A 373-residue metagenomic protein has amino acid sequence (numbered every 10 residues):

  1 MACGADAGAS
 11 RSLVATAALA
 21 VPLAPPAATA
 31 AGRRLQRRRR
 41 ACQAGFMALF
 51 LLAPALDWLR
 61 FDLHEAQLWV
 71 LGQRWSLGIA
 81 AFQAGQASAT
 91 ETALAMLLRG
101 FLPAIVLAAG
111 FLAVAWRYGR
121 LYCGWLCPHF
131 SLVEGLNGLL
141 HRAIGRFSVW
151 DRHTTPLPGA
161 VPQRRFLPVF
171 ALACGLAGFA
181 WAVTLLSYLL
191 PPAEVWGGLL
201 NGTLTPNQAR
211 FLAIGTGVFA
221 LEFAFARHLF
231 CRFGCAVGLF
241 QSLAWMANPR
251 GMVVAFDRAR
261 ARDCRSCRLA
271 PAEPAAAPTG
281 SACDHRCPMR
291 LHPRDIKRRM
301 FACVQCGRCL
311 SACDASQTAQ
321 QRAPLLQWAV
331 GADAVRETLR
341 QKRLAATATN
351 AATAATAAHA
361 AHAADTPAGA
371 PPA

Functional and structural regions predicted by a protein language model:
A2-A261, L310, Q327-A346, G369-P372: Membrane-embedded alpha-helical bundles of multi-pass integral membrane proteins
A108-W116, T216-A224, C264-A275, P288-M300: Short, intrinsically disordered, charge-biased short linear motifs at domain edges
C123, C127, C231, C235 (+5 more regions): Short cysteine clusters
Q241-F256, L269-T279, P288-F301, A312-Q327: Inter-heme linker and motif-flanking segments adjacent to c-type heme-binding CXXCH motifs in c-type cytochromes
D284, L291-A351, A361-A373: Structured cytosolic domains appended to multi-pass membrane proteins
T356: Internal active-site segments that recognize and position negatively charged phosphoryl groups and nucleotide moieties
